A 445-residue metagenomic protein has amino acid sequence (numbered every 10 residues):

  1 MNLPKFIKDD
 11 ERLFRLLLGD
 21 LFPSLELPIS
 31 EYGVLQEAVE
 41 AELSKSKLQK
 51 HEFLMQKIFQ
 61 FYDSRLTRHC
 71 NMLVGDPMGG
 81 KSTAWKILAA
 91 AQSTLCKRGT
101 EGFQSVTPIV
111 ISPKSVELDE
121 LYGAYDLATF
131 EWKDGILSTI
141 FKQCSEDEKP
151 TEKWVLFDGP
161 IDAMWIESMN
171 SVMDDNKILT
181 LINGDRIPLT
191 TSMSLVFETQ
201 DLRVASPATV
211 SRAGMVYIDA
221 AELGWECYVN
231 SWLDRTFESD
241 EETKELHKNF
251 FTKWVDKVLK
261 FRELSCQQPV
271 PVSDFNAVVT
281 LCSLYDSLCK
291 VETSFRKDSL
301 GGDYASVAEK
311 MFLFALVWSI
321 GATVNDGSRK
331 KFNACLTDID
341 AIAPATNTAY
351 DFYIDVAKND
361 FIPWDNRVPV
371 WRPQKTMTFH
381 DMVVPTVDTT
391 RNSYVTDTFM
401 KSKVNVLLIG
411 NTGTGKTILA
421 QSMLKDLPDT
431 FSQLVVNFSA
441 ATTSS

Functional and structural regions predicted by a protein language model:
M1-S445: Conformational switch/transducer regions in large eukaryotic molecular machines and scaffolds
